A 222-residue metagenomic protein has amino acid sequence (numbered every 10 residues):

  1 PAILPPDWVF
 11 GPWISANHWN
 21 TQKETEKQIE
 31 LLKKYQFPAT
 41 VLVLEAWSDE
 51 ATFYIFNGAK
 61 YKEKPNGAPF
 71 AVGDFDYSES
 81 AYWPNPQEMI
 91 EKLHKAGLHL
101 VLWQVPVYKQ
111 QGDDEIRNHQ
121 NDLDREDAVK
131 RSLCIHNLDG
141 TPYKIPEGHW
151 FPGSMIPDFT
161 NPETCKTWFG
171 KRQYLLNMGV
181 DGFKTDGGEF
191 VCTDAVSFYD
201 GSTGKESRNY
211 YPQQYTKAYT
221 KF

Functional and structural regions predicted by a protein language model:
P1-F222: Catalytic-domain carbohydrate-binding cleft regions of carbohydrate-active enzymes
